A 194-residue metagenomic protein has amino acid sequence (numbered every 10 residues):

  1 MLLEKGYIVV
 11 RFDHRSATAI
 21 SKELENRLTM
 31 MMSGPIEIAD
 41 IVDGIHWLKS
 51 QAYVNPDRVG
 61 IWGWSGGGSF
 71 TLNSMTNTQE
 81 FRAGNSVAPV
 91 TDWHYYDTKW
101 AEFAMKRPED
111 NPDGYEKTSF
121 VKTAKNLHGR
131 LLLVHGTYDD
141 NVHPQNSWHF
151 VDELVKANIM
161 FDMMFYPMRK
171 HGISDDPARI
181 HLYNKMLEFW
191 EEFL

Functional and structural regions predicted by a protein language model:
M1-W64, T91-E102: Cap/lid segment of the alpha/beta-hydrolase catalytic domain
H14, P89, Y166-M168: Active-site loop/turn elements of alpha/beta-hydrolase fold enzymes, especially the short glycine-/histidine-rich
G68-Q79: Short glycine-enriched nucleophile-adjacent loop and the immediately C-terminal alpha-helix near the catalytic center
A83, P89-G129, K156: Mobile cap/lid helix-loop segments that gate and shape the active-site cleft of serine hydrolases
L127, L133-H135, D139: Short beta-strand/loop motif that positions the catalytic acidic residue of the alpha/beta-hydrolase fold
D140-H149: Conserved alpha/beta-hydrolase "acid-adjacent" motif
W148-H149, V155-L194: C-terminal catalytic histidine-bearing segment of alpha/beta-hydrolase fold enzymes
